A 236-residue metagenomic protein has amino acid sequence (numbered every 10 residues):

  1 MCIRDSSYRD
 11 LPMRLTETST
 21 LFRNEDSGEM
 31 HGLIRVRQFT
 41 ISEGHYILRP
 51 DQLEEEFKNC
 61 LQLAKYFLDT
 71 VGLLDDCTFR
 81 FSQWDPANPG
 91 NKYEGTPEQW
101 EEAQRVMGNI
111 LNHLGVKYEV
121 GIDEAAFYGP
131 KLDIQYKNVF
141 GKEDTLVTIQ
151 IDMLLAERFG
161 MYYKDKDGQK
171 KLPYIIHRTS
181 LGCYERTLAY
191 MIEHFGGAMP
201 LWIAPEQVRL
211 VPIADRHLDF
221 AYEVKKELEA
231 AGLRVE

Functional and structural regions predicted by a protein language model:
R4-E236: NTP/phosphate- and nucleic-acid-binding module
